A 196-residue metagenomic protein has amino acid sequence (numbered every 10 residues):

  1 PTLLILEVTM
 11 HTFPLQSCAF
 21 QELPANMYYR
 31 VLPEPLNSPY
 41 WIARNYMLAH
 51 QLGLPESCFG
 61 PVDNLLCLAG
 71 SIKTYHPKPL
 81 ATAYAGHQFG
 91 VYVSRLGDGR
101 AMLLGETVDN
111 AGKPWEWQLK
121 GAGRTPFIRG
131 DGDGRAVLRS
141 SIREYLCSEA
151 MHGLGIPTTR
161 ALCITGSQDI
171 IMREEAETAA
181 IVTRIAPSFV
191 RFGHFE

Functional and structural regions predicted by a protein language model:
P1-T9: Short, Lys/Arg-enriched N-terminal segments with co-localized hydrophobic residues within the first ~10-30 amino acids
T9-L68: TRNA-binding/sensing appendages of the translation machinery
S38-Y40, M47-F59, A69-E196: Conserved ATP-binding subdomain of kinase catalytic cores across diverse folds
